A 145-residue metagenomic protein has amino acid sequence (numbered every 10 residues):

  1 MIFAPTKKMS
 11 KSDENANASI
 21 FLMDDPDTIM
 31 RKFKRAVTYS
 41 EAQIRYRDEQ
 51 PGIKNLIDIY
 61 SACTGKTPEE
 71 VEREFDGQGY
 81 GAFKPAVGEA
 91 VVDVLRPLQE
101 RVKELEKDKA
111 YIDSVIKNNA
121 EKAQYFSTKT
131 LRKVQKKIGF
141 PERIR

Functional and structural regions predicted by a protein language model:
M1-R145: Conserved nucleotide- and phosphate/pyrophosphate-binding catalytic cores in adenylate/nucleotidyl-handling enzymes
